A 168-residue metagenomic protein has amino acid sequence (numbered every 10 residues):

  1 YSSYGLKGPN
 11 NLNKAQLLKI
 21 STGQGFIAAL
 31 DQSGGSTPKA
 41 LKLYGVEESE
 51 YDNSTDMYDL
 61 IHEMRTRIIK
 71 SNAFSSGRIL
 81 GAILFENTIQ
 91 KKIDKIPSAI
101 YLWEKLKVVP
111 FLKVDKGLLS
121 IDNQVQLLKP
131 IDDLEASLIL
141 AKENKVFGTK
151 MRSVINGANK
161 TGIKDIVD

Functional and structural regions predicted by a protein language model:
Y4-T161: Alpha/beta catalytic barrel-like cores
K160-D168: Active-site acidic/histidine proton-transfer and metal-coordination neighborhood in alpha/beta enzyme cores
